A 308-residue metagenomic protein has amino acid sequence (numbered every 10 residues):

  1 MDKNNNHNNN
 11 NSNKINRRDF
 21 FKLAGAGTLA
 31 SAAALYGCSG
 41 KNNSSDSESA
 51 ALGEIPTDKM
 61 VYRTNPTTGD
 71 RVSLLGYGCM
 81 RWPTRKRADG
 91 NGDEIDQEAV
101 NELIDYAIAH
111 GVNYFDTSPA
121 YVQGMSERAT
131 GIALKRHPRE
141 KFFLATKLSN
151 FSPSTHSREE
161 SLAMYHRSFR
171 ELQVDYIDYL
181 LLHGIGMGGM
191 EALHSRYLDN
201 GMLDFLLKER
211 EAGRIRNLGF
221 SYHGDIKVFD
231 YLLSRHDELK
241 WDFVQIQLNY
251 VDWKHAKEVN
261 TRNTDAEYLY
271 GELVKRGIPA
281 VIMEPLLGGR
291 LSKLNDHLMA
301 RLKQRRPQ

Functional and structural regions predicted by a protein language model:
D2-N5, N13-F142, N200, F205 (+1 more regions): N-terminal binding-site loop/beta-alpha segment at the start of enzyme catalytic domains that lines or forms
L52, I185-Q308: Beta/alpha (TIM)-barrel catalytic core signal, keyed to glycine-rich beta->alpha loops juxtaposed to Asp/Glu that bind
T57-R63, R128-G131, M164-R167, I226-L232 (+1 more regions): Alpha-helical scaffolding within the catalytic cores of extracellular/periplasmic polymer-degrading hydrolases
V72-G76, Y114, K141-A145, Y176-Y179 (+3 more regions): Structural preference for beta-strand elements that scaffold enzyme active sites
P83-R87, F151-T155, M187-E191, W253-H255: A short acidic, helix-capping loop that chelates divalent metal ions and anchors anionic groups
D93-Y106, S157-E171, I226-L233: Short, acidic/polar
E140-P153, L182, I246-Y250: A short, structured active-site edge motif that brings together acidic residues
L172-A192: Active-site groove signature of glycoside hydrolases
